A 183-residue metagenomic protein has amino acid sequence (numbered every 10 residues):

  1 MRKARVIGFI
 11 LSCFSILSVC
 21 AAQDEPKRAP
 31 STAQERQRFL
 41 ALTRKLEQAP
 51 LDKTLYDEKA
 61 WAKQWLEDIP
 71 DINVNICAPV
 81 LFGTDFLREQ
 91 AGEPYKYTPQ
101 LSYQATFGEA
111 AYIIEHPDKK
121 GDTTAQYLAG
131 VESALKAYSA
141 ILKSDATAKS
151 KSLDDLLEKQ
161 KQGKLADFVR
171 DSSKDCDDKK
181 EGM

Functional and structural regions predicted by a protein language model:
M1-R5: Positively charged n-region of N-terminal signal peptides that target proteins for export
G8, E25-R28, Q48, G92 (+1 more regions): Residues at structural and domain junctions
G8-S18: Bacterial N-terminal signal peptides
C20-Q34, Q162, R170-M183: Non-catalytic accessory regions used for complex assembly or targeting
A22-Q64: Immediate post-signal-peptide N-terminus of mature secreted/exported proteins
T54-D175: Mature extracellular/secreted ectodomains of secretory-pathway proteins
